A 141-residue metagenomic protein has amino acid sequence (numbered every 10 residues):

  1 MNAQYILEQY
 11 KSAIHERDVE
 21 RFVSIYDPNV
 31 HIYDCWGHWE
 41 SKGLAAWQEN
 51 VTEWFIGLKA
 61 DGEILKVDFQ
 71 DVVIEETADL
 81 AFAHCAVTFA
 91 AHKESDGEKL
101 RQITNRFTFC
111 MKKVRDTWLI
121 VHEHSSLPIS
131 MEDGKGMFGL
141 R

Functional and structural regions predicted by a protein language model:
I6, V19-D79, A86: A solvent-exposed, acidic/Ser-Thr-rich amphipathic alpha-helical stretch
Q9-Y10: Generic hydrophobic alpha-helical segments
V67-F69, H84, Q102-F107: Short, surface-exposed coil-to-beta transition loops
C85-H92: Generic short beta-strand segments
G97-E98: Outer-membrane beta-barrel domain signature
Q102-K135: Short beta-strand edge/turn micro-motifs at domain boundaries
G139-R141: Extended, polar beta-sheet/loop recognition surfaces of beta-rich domains that mediate binding to diverse ligands
